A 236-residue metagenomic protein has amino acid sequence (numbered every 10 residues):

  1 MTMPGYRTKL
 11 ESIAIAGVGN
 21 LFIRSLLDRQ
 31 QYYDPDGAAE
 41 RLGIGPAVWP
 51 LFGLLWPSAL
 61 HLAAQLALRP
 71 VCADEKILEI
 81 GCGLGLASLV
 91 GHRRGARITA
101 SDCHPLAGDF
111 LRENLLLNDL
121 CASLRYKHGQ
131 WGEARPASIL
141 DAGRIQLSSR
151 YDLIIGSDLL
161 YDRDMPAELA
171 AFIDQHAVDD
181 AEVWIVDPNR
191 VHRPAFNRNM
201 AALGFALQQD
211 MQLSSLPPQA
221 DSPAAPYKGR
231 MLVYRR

Functional and structural regions predicted by a protein language model:
M1-R236: S-adenosylmethionine-dependent methyltransferases
